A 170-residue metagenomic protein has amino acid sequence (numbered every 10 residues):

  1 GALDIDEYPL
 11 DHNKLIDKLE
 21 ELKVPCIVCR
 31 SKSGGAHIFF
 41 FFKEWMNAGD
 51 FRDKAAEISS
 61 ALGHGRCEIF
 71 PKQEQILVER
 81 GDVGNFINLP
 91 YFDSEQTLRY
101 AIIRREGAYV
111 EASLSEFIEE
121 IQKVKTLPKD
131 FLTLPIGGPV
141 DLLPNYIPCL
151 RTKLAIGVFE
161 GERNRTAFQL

Functional and structural regions predicted by a protein language model:
G1-L3: N-terminal catalytic cores of peptidoglycan-degrading enzymes
I5-Y8, D17-E20, G34-F51, A56 (+2 more regions): Modules that initiate DNA replication and primer synthesis
P9-C26, R66: A broadly used, surface-exposed interaction patch
E21-K23, K32-G35, D82-G84: Short, well-ordered loop/turn elements at secondary-structure boundaries
C26-S33, E68-K72: Short beta-strand
I27-S31, F39-F41, N88: A structural signal for short, well-ordered beta-strand segments and their strand-loop junctions that often border
S59-L98, F117-K129: Flexible helix-coil linker/hinge segments at domain or subdomain boundaries
N85-I87, I103-E106: Short, surface-exposed amphipathic charged segments that create phosphate/polyanion-binding patches used for binding
